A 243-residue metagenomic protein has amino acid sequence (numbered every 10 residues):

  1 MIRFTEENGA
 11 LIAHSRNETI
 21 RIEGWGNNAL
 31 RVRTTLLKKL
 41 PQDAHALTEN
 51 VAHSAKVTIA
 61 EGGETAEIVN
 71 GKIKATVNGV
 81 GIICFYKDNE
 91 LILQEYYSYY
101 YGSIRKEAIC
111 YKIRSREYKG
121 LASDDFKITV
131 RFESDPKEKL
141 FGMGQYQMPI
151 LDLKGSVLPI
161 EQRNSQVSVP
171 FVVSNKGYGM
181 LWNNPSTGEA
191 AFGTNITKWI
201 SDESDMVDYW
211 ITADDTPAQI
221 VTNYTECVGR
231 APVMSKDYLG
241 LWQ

Functional and structural regions predicted by a protein language model:
M1-Y238, Q243: N-terminal accessory segment at the very beginning of proteins
